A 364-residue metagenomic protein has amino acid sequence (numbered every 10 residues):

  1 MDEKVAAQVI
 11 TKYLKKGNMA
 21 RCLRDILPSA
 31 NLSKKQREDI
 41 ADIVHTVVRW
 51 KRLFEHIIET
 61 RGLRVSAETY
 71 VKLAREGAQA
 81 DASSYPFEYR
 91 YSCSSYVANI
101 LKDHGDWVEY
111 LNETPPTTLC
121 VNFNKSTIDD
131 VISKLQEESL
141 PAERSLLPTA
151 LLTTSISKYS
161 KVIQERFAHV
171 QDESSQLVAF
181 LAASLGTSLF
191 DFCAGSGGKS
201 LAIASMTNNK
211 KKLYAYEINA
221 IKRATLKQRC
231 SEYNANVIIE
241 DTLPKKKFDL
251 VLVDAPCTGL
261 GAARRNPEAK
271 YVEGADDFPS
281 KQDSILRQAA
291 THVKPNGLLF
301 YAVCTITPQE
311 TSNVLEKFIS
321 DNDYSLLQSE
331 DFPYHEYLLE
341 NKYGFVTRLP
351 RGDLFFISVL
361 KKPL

Functional and structural regions predicted by a protein language model:
M1-L364: S-adenosylmethionine
